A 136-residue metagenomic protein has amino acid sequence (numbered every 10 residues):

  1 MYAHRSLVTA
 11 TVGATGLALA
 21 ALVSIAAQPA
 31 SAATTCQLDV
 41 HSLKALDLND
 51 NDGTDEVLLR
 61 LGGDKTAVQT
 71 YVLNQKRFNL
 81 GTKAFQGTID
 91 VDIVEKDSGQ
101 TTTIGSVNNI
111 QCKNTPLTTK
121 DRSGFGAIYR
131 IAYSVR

Functional and structural regions predicted by a protein language model:
M1-H41: N-terminal prepro-regions of secreted/extracellular proteins
L19, L43-K44, T119-R122: Extracellular/mature segments of secreted proteins
A33-F78: Short, surface-exposed binding/anchoring microloops in extracellular/periplasmic proteins
T34-Q37, N51-G53, K83-F85, S123-F125 (+1 more regions): Solvent-exposed loop and beta-edge segments used for protein-protein assembly and interaction
D50, D97-R136: C2-type phospholipid-binding modules
T54-L58, T88-D90, I128: Exposed beta-strand and adjacent loop surfaces of beta-rich binding modules that mediate intermolecular recognition
T66-Y71, F78-K83, V107, T115 (+1 more regions): Generic detection of short hydrophobic beta-strand segments and adjacent strand-loop junctions
R77-I110: Eukaryotic beta-sheet cores, primarily in C2 and C2-like/PH beta-sandwich modules
